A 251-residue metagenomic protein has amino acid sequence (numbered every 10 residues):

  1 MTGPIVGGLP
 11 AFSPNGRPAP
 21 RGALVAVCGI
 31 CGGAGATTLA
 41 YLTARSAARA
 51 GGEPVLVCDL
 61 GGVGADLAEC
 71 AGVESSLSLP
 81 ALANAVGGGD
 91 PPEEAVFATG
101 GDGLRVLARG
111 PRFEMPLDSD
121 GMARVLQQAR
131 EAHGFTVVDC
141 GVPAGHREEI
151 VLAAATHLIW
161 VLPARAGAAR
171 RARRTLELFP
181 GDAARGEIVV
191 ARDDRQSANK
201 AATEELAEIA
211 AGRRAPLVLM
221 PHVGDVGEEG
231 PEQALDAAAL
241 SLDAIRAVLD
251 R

Functional and structural regions predicted by a protein language model:
M1-G32, P91: Extreme N-terminal, non-catalytic leader segments that precede Walker-type/kinase nucleotide-binding cores
R21-V63, L67-A71: Walker A/P-loop phosphate-binding motif and the immediately C-terminal alpha-helix
V27-C28, C58, A108-G110, V137-D139 (+2 more regions): Conserved beta-strand segments of the P-loop GTPase G domain that flank and frequently precede/overlap
A50-V106: Phosphate-binding loop that captures ATP/GTP phosphates
P92-G101, V106-C140: Cytosolic-facing regulatory segments adjacent to core modules
E131-H133, A144-A166: Inter-motif core of Ras-like GTPase G domains
R192-L235: Beta-strand-loop-alpha "switch" segments that mediate conformational coupling across diverse proteins
E229-R251: NTP-binding/hydrolysis catalytic cores, primarily Walker-type P-loop NTPases
